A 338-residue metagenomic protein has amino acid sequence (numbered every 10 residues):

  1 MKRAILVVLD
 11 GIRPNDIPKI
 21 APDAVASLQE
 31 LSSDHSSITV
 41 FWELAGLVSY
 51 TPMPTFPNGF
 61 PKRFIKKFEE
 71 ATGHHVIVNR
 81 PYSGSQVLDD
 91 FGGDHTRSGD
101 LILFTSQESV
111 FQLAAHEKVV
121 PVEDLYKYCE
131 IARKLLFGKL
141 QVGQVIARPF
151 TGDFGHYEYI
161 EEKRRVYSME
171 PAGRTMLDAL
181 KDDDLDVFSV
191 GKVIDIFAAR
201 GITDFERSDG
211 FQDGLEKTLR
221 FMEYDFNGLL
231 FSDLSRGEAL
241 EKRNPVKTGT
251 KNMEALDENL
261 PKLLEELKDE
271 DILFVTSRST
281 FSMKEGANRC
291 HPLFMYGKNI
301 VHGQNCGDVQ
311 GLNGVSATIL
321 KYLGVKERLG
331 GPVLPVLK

Functional and structural regions predicted by a protein language model:
M1-K338: Feature captures the catalytic ectodomains and active-site-proximal regions of enzymes that hydrolyze or transfer
